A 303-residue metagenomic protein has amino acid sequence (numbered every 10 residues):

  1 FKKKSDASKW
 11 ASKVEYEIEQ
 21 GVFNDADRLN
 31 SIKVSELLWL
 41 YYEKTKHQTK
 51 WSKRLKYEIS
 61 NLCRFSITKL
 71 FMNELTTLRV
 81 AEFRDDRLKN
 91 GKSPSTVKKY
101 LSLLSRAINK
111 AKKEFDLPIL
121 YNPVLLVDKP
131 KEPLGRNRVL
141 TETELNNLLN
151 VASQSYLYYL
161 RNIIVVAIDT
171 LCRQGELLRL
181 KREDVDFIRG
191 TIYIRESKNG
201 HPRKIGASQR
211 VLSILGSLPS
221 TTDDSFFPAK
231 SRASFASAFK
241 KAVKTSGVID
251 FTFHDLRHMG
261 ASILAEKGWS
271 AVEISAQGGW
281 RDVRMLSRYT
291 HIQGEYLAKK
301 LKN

Functional and structural regions predicted by a protein language model:
F1-R28: Short, surface-exposed polybasic/aromatic micro-patch for ligand or macromolecular engagement
K3-K4, V139, E196-G200, R210-L212 (+2 more regions): Catalytic-site neighborhood detector that most strongly recognizes the C-terminal catalytic loop/helix of tyrosine
K13-V22, S35-K92, A107-E114: Basic/aromatic-enriched alpha-helical hairpins
L75, L160, R232-A233, I249-G268: Short basic/aromatic active-site micro-motif
K98, K113, L117-Q174, L178 (+4 more regions): Basic, Lys/Arg- and aromatic-enriched nucleic-acid-binding interface segment
V165, D169-E176, K241, T245 (+3 more regions): C-terminal catalytic core of tyrosine-transesterase DNA break-rejoin enzymes
S208-I249: Active-site/catalytic core of tyrosine-dependent DNA strand-transfer enzymes
